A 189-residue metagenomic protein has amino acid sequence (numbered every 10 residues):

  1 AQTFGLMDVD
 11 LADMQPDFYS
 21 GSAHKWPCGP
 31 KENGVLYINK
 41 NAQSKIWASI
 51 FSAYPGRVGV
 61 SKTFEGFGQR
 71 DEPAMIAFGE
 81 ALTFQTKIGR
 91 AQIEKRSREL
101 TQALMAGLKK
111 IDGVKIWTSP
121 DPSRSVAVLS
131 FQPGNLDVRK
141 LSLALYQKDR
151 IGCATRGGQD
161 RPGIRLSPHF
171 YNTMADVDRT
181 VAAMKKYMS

Functional and structural regions predicted by a protein language model:
A1-S189: Pyridoxal 5′-phosphate
